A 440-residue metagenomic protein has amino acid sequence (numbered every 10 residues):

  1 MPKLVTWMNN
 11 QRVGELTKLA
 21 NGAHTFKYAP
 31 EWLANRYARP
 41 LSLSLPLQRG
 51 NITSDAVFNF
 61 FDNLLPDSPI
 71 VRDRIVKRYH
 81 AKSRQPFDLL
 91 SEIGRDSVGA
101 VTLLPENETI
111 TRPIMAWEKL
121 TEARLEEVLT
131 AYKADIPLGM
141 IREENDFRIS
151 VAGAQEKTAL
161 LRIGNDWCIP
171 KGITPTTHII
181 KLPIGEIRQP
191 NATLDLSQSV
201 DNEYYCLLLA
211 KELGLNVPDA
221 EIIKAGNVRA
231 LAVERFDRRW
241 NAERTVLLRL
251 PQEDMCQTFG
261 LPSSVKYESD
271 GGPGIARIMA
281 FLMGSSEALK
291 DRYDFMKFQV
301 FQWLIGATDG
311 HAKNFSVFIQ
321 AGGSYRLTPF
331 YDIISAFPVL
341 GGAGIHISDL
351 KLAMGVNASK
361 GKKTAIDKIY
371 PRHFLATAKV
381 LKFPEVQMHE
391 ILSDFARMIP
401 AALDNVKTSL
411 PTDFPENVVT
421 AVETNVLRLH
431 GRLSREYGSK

Functional and structural regions predicted by a protein language model:
M1-A312, S316-K440: Phosphate/dinucleotide-binding and metal-coordinating scaffold of catalytic cores in nucleotide-dependent enzymes
